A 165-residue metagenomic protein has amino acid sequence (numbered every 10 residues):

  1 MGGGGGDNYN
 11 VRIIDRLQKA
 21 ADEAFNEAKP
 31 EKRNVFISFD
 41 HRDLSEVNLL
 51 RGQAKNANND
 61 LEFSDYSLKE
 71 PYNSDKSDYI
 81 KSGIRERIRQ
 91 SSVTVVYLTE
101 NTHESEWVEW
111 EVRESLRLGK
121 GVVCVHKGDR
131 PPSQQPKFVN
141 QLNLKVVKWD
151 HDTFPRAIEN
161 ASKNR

Functional and structural regions predicted by a protein language model:
M1-K32, D129-R165: C-terminal interaction surface of TIR/SEFIR-family domains
M1-Q90: Conserved N-terminal substructure of TIR/SEFIR domains
F39, L98, H126: Short beta-strand/turn micro-motifs composed of small residues that flank or help shape donor/cofactor-binding pockets
L44-V47, E104-S105, R130-Q134: Short catalytic/ligand-binding loop motif for oxyanion handling, primarily in non-cytosolic enzymes, centered on
S77-K81, E109, H151: Structural motif corresponding to alpha-helix initiation and N-cap regions
S92-V96: Inter-motif core of Ras-like GTPase G domains
E100-R117: Conserved TIR/SEFIR loop-to-helix hotspot centered on a Trp-containing motif with a nearby acidic residue
L118-V122: A short helix->loop->beta-strand "cap" motif at the edges of active sites that frequently abuts
